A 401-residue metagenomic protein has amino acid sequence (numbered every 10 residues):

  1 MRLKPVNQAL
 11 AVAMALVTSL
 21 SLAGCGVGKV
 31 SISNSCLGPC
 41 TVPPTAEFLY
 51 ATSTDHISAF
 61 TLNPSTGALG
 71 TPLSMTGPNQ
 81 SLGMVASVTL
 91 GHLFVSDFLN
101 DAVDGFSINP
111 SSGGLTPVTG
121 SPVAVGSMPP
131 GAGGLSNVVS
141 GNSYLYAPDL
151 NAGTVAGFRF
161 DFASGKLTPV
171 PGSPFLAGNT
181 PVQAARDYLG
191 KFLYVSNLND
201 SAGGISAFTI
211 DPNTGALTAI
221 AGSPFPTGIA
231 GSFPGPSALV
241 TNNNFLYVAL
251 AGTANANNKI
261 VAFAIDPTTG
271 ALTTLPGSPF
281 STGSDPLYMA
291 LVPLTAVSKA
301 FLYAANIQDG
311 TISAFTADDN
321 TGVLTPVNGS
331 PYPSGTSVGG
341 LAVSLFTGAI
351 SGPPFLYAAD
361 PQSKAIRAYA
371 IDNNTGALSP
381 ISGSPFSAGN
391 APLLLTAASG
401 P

Functional and structural regions predicted by a protein language model:
R2-L3, A15-A51: Bacterial Sec-dependent N-terminal signal peptides
P39, Q80-V85, P129-V138, N179-A185 (+4 more regions): Repeated scaffold domains used in trafficking and secretory/extracellular systems, primarily beta-propellers
P43-T45, A86-L90, V139-N142, R186-G190 (+4 more regions): Residue-level detector of Asp-centered blade-edge/turn motifs that repeat once per structural unit in beta-propeller
A51-T54, S87, V95-L99, A147-N151 (+6 more regions): Conserved beta-strand positions in repeat-built beta-propeller and related beta-rich domains
T52, I57-N63, V103-N109, G120-S121 (+14 more regions): A structural feature that tracks compact, well-ordered secondary-structure segments with a strong bias toward
G70-T76, V118-S127, T168-L176, T218-I229 (+3 more regions): A short beta-strand motif characteristic of beta-propeller blades
G157-F160, F175-N213, S223, T227 (+2 more regions): Solenoidal tandem-repeat scaffolds enriched in leucines and small polar residues
S344, A359-A365, A370, N374-P401: Blade-level signature of beta-propeller repeat domains, shared across WD40, Kelch, NHL, RCC1 and BNR/Asp-box propellers
